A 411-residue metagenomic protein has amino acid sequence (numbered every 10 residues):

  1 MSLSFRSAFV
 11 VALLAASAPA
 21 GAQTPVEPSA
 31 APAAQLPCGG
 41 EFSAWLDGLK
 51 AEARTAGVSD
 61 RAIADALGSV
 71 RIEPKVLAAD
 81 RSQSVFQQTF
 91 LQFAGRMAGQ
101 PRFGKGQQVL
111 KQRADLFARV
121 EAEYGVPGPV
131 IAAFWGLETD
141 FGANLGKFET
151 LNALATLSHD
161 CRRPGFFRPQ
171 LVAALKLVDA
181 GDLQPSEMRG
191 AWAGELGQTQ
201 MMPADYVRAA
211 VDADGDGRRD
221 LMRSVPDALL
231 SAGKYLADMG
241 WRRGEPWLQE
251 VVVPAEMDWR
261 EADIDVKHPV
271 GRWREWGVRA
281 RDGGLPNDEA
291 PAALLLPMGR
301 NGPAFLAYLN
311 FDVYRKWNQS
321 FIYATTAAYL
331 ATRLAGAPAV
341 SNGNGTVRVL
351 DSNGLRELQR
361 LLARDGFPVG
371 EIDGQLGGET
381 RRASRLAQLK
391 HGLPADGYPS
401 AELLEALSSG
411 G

Functional and structural regions predicted by a protein language model:
M1-F9: Bacterial N-terminal signal peptides that target proteins for export
A8-S17: Bacterial N-terminal signal peptides
A20-A22: Boundary at the C-terminal end of the N-terminal hydrophobic targeting segment
P25-E41: N-terminal low-complexity, Pro/Thr/Ser-rich intrinsically disordered segments that act as propeptides or flexible
S29-A34, L46-L49, Q92-R102: Acidic/histidine-rich, surface-exposed loop or edge segments in extracytoplasmic proteins
P37-G68: Mature N-terminal segment immediately following signal peptide/propeptide cleavage in secreted/periplasmic
V58-E289, G302-F305, V313-A331, A335-S352 (+2 more regions): Catalytic glycan-binding domains that act on GlcNAc-containing polysaccharides
R348-L355, A363-L407: Short acidic, glycine/serine/threonine-rich helix-capping segments at coil-helix boundaries
